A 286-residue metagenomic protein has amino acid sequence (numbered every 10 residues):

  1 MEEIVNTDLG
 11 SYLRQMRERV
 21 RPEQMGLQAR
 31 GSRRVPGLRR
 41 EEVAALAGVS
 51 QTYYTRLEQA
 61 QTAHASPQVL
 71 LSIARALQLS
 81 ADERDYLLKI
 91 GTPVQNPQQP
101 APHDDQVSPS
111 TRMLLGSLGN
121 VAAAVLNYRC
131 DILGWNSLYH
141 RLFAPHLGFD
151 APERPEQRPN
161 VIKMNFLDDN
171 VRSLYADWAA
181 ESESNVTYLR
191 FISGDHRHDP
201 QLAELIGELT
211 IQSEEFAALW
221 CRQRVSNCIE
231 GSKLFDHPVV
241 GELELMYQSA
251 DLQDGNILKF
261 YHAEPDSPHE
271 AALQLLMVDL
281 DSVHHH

Functional and structural regions predicted by a protein language model:
M1-L38: A short, Lys/Arg-rich alpha-helix, primarily the initiator
E2-L9, L13-R14, P67-L71, R75-Q106: Short amphipathic recognition helices of helix-turn-helix/homeodomain-type DNA-binding modules
R14-R21, L88, T92, G116 (+2 more regions): Amphipathic, well-packed alpha-helical segments that form the structural scaffold of globular domains
Q24-L38, N96-S117: An N-terminal domain-cap segment
R30-R34, R40-E41, A47-H64, A74: Recognition helix of helix-turn-helix/homeodomain-like DNA-binding domains that insert into the DNA major groove
P109-N127, L133-H286: Hydrophobic protein-protein interaction segments
